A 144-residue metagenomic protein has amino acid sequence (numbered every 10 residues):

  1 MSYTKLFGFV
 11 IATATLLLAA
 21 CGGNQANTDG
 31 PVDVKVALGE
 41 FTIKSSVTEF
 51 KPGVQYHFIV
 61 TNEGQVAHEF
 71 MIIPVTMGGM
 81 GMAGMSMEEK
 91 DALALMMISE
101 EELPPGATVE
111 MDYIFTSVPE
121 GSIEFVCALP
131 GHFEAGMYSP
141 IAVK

Functional and structural regions predicted by a protein language model:
M1-V10: Bacterial N-terminal signal peptides that target proteins for export
L17-A20: C-terminal motif of bacterial Sec signal peptides marking the signal peptidase cleavage site
G22-Q25: Bacterial signal peptide processing site
D29-Y56: N-terminal edge beta-strand
V60-G64: Asparagine-centered strand-capping/turn motif at beta-strand->loop junctions
E69-I73: Beta-strand signatures of extracellular beta-sandwich domains
T76-E89: Short aromatic-acidic-glycine turn motif
I98-K144: Extracellular/periplasmic metallocenter environments
